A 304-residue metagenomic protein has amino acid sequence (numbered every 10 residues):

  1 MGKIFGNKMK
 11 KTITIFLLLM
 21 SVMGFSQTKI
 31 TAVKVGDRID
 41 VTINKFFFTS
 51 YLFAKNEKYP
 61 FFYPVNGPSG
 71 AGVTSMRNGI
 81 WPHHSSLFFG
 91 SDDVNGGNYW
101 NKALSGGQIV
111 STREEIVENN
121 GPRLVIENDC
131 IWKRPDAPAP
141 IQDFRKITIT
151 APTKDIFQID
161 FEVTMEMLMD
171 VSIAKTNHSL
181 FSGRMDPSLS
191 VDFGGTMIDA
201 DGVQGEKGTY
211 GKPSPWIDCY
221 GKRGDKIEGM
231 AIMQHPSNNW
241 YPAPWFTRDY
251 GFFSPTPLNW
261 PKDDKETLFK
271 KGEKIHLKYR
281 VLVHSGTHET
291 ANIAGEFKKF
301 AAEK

Functional and structural regions predicted by a protein language model:
G2-K3, N7-T12: Positively charged n-region of N-terminal signal peptides that target proteins for export
T12-V22: Sec-dependent N-terminal signal peptides
Q27-P82, G286-H288, A294: Beta-strand-rich N-terminal accessory domains
A54-E57, F61-P64, P152-M197: Acidic (Asp/Glu-rich), glycine- and aromatic
S69, C130-R134, I147-A151, M165-M169 (+2 more regions): Beta-strand elements of well-folded, non-transmembrane domains
S86-D155: Extended, loop-rich substrate-binding clefts of extracytoplasmic carbohydrate-active enzymes
D170-I173, N177-P242: Active-site/ligand-binding surface loops and adjacent short beta/alpha elements that line catalytic pockets across
A231-K304: Beta-strand-rich recognition/accessory modules
